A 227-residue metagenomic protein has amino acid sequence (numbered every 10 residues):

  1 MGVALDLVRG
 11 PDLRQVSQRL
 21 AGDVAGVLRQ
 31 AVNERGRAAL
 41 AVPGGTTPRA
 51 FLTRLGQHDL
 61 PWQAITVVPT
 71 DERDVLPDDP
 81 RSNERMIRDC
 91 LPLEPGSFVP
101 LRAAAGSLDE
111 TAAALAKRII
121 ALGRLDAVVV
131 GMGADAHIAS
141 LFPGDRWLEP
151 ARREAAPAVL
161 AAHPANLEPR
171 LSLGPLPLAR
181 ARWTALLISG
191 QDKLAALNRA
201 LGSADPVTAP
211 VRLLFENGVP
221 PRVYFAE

Functional and structural regions predicted by a protein language model:
M1-L40: N-terminal glycine-/serine-/threonine-rich phosphate-binding loop
G2-A4, W62-V129: Ligand-binding beta-strand-loop-alpha-helix segment within the catalytic cores of soluble metabolic enzymes
V32-G56: Glycine-rich N-terminal segment of FAD-binding domains in flavoprotein oxidoreductases, spanning the beta-loop-helix
V42-T47, V130-A134, S189: Glycine-rich beta-strand-to-loop/alpha-helix junction loops that act as flexible
R54-W62, R85-R88, P143-R152: A glycine- and small-aliphatic-rich helix-loop capping segment at beta-alpha/alpha-beta transitions that lines
V128, A134-L176: Class I SAM-dependent methyltransferase SAM-binding "motif I" and its flanking Rossmann-like core
V129-G131, H163-A200: Glycine-rich anion-binding loop/nest that anchors nucleotide
R182-E227: ATP/nucleoside-binding phosphotransfer catalytic cores, i.e., glycine-rich phosphate-binding loops
